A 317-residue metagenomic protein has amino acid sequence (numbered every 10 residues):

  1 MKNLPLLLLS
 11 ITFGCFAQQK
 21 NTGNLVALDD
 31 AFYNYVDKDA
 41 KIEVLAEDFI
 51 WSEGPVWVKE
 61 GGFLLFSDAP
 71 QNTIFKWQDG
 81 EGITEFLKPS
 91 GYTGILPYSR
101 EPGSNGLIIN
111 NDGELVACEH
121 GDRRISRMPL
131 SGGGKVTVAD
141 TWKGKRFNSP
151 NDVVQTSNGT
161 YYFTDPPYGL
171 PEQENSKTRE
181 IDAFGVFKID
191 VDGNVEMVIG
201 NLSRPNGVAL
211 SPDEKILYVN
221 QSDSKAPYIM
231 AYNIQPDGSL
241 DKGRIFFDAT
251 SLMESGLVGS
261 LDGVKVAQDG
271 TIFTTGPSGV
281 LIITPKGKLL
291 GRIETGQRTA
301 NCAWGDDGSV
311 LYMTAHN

Functional and structural regions predicted by a protein language model:
M1-K20: Bacterial Sec-dependent N-terminal signal peptides
Q18-N317: Sequence-structural signature of mature extracellular/luminal beta-sheet repeat domains, prominently beta-propellers
